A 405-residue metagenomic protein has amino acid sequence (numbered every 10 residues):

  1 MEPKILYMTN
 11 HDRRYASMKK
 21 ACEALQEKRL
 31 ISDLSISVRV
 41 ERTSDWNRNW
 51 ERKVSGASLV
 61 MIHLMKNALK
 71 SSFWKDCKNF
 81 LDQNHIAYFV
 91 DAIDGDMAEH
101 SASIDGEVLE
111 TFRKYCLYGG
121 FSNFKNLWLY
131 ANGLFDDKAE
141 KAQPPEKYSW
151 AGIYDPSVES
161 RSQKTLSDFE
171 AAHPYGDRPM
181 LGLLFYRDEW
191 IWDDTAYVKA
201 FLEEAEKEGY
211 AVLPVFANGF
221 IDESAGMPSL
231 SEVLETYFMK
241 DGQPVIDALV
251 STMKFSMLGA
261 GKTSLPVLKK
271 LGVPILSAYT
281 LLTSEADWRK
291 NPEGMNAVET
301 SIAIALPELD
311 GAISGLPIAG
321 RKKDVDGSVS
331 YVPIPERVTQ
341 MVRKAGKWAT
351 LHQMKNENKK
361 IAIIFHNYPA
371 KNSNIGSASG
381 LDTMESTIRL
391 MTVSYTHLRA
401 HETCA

Functional and structural regions predicted by a protein language model:
L6-S37, D193-A211: Short, charged N-terminal beta->alpha structural module
R14-A16, D188-K199, N372-T387: Glycine- and acidic-residue-enriched helix-capping/strand-helix junction motifs
L30-K53, L213-M239: A short, well-structured beta->alpha microelement
L81-Y88, L271-V273: A short helix->loop->beta-strand "cap" motif at the edges of active sites that frequently abuts
S101-R161, I302-T339: Helix-enriched interaction subdomains in cytosolic or periplasmic regions, typified by TIR/SEFIR signaling/NADase cores
L249-W288: Phosphate/diphosphate-binding loops
V332-P333, R337-S394: Structured, charged N-terminal subsegments at the starts of enzyme catalytic cores and at intra-chain domain/subunit
H397-A405: Single conserved hydrophobic/aromatic residue that forms the stacking wall/gate of nucleotide- or nucleobase-binding
